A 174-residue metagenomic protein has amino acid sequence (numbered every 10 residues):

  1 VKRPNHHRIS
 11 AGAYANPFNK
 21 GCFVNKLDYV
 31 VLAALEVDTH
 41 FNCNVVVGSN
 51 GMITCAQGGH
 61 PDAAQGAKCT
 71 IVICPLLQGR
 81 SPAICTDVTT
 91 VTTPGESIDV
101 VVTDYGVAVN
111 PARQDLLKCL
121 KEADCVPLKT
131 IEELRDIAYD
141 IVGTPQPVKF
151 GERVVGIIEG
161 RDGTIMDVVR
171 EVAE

Functional and structural regions predicted by a protein language model:
V1-E174: Conserved phosphate- and dinucleotide-binding cores of soluble alpha/beta proteins, encompassing both enzyme active
